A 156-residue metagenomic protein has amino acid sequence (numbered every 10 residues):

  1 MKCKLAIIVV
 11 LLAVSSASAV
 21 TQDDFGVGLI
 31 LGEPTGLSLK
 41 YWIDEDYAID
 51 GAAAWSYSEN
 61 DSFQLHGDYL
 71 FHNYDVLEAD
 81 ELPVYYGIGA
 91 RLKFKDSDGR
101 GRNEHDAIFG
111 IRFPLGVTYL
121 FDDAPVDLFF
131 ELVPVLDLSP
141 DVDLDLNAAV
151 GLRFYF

Functional and structural regions predicted by a protein language model:
M1-Q22: Cleavable N-terminal export/targeting peptides
A19-D24, D46, Y74-V84, L120-V126: Short loop/turn motifs that connect adjacent beta-strands in outer-membrane beta-barrel proteins
T21-E33, L37, D46-Y57, Y86-F94 (+1 more regions): Transmembrane beta-strand segments that form the barrel wall of outer-membrane beta-barrel proteins
D23, L31-T35, Y47, D61-L65 (+3 more regions): Residues that define the transmembrane beta-barrel architecture of outer-membrane proteins
L29, L37-Y41, G67-F71, I88-A90 (+3 more regions): Residues on the lipid-exposed face of transmembrane beta-strands in outer-membrane beta-barrel proteins
T35, Y57-D61, D75-L77, F94-R100 (+2 more regions): Gram-negative outer-membrane beta-barrel proteins
Y47-A52, N60-F63, F94-A107: Flexible, solvent-exposed loop segments that connect beta-strands
N60-S62, D122-F156: Predominantly the C-terminal beta-signal and adjacent terminal strand-loop region of outer-membrane beta-barrel
